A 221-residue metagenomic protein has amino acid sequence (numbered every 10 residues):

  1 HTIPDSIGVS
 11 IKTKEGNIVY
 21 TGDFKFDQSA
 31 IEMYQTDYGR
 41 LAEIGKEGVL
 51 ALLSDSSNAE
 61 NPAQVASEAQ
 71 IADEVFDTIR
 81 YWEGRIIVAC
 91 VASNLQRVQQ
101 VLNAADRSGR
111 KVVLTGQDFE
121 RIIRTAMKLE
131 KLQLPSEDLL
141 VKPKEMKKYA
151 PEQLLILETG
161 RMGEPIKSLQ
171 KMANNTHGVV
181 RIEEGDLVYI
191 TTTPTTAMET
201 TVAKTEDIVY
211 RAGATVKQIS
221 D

Functional and structural regions predicted by a protein language model:
H1-K148, E164-R181, T200-K204: His/Asp/Glu-rich metal-coordinating catalytic cores of metallo-dependent phosphodiesterases/hydrolases acting on
L50, L154, D186: Conserved acidic residues
K111, L187-V188: The feature marks the mature, well-folded catalytic cores of soluble enzymes
Q153-M162: Conserved two-lobed SF2 helicase motor
G160-R161, T192-T196: Aromatic- and Gly/Pro-rich donor/ligand-binding loops that form nucleotide- or phosphate-bearing donor binding pockets
R181-G185, V209: ATP-dependent carboxylate-amine ligase
M198-T200, D221: Domain-core and long-helix interface of multi-subunit machines
R211-D221: Generic long, charged, amphipathic alpha-helical segments
